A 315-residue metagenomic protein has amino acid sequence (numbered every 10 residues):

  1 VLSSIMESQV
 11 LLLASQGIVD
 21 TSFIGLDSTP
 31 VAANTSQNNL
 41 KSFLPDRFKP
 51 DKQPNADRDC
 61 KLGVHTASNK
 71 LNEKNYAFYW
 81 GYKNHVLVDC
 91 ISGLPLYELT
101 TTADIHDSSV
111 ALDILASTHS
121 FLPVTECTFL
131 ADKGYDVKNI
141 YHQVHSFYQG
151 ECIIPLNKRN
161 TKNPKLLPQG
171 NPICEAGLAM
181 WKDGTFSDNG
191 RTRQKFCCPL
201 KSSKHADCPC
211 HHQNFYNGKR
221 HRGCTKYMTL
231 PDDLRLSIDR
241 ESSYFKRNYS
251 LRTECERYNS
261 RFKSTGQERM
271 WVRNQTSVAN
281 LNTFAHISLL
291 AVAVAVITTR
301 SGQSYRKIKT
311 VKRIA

Functional and structural regions predicted by a protein language model:
V1-Q149, P155-N157: Polybasic low-complexity intrinsically disordered regions
M6-L12, R191-C210, K246, T283-A285: Charged alpha-helix within mobile-element recombinases
D57, Q149, N171, Q194-K195 (+2 more regions): Mature extracytoplasmic/luminal segments of secretory-pathway proteins
T102-H106, T128-A131, Y135, P168-Q169 (+2 more regions): A short glycine-/small-residue-rich loop at the edge of a beta-strand within enzyme catalytic domains
K158-N163: Short gly/pro/ser/thr-enriched loop/turn and capping motifs at secondary-structure boundaries
L166-R193, Y227-N274: Short amphipathic alpha-helical "interface-anchor" segments enriched in bulky aromatics
F196-S237: Long, low-complexity, polar/charged, intrinsically disordered or flexibly structured peripheral segments
F245-A315: Basic, amphipathic alpha-helical segments enriched in Lys/Arg and hydrophobic/aromatic residues
